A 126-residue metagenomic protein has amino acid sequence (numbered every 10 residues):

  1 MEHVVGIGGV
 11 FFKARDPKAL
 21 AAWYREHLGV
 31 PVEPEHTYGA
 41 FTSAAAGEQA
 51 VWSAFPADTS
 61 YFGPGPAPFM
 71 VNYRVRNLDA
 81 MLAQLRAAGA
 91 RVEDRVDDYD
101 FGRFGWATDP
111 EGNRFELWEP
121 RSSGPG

Functional and structural regions predicted by a protein language model:
M1-G6, L82-G126: Vicinal oxygen chelate
E2-V5, F11-W52, A87: Core segments of cupin and vicinal oxygen chelate
I7-R15, D58-R86, R103-T108, N113: Vicinal oxygen chelate
A14, A21, G39, E48 (+6 more regions): A broad, structure-centric signal for solvent-exposed, well-ordered loop/edge residues that line or flank functional
Y24-E26, P56-D58, A80-M81, A88-V92: Short secondary-structure boundary micro-motifs
L28-P66, A107-P110, R114-R121: Conserved short beta-strand elements that form part of the metal-binding/catalytic scaffold of enzyme active sites
L28-V32, Y73-R74, D94-D97: Short linear motifs in intrinsically disordered
S53-M70, D94-Y99, G126: A signal for specific C-terminal beta-sheet/loop modules enriched in small/flexible residues with GP/PG/PP motifs
